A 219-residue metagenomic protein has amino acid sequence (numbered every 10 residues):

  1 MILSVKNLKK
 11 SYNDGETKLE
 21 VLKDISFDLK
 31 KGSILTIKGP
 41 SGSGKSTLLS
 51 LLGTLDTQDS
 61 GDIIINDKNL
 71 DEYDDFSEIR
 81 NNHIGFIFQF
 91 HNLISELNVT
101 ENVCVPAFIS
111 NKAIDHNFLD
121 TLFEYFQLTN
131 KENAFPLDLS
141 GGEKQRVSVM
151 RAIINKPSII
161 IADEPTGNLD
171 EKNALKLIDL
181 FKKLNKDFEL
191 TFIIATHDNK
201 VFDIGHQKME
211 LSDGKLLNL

Functional and structural regions predicted by a protein language model:
G53: Helix-to-loop junction immediately C-terminal to a conserved catalytic motif
G61-E72: Conserved ABC transporter NBD signature motif
L70-G85: ABC ATPase NBD coupling module
L97-C104: Short coil-to-helix segment of the ABC ATPase nucleotide-binding domain corresponding to the Q-loop/switch region
F135-E143: Conserved ABC ATPase signature
I154-S158: A short, proline-enriched helix->beta-strand linker immediately N-terminal to the Walker B motif in ABC-type P-loop
I160-D163: Catalytic Walker B motif of ABC-type/P-loop ATPase nucleotide-binding domains
